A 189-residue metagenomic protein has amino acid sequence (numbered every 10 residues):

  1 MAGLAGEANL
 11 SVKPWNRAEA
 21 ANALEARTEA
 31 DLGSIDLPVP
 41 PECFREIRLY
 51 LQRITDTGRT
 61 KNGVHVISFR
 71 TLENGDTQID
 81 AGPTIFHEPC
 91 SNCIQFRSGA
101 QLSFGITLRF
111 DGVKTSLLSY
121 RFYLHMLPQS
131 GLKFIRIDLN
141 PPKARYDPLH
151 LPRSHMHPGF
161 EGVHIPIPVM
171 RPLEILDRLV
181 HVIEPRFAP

Functional and structural regions predicted by a protein language model:
M1-Q101, H155, F187-P189: UBC/E2-like fold recognition across ubiquitin and ubiquitin-like conjugation systems, capturing catalytically active
F96, L108-K114: Short, solvent-exposed beta-strand/turn "edge" segments of beta-rich domains on protein surfaces
S103-I106: Short Pro/Gly-enriched beta-strand edge/turn motifs at strand-loop
G112-E174, R178-H181: An exposed acidic His-Trp-rich patch
L179-E184, A188-P189: Surface-exposed edge beta-strand/loop patches
